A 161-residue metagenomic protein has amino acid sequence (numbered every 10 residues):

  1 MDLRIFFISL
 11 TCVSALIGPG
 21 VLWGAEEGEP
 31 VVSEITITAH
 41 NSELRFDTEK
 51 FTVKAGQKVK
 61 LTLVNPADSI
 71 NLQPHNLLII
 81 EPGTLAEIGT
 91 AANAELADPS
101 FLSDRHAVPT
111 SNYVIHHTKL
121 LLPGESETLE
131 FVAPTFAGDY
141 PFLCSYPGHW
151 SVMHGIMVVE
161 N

Functional and structural regions predicted by a protein language model:
M1-S9: Bacterial N-terminal signal peptides that target proteins for export
I8-G18: Bacterial N-terminal signal peptides
W23-H40, I80-R105, V132, P147-N161: Extracytoplasmic/periplasmic copper-protein system
P30-K58: N-terminal edge beta-strand
E43-D47, I70-Q73, A86-I88: Short, solvent-exposed loop/turn elements at domain surfaces
Q57-N65: Short beta-strand elements of extracellular/lumenal beta-sandwich folds
V64, S69, R105, N112-N161: Extracellular/periplasmic metallocenter environments
Q73-E81: Short Gly/aromatic-enriched secondary-structure transition segments
